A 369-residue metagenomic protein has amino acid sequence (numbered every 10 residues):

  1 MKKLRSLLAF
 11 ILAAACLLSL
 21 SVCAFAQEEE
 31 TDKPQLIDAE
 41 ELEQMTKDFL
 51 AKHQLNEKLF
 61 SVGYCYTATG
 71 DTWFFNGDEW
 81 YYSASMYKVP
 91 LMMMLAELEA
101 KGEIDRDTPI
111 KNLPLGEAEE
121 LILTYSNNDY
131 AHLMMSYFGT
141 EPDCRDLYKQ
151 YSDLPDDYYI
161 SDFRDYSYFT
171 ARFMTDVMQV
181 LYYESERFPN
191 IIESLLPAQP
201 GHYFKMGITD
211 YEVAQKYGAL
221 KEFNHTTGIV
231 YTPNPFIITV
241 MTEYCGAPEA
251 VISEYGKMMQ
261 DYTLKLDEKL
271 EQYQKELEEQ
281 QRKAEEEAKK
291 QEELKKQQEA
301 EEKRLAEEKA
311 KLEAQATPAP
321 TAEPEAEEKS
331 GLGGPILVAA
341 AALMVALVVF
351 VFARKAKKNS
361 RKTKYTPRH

Functional and structural regions predicted by a protein language model:
M1-I11: Bacterial N-terminal signal peptides that target proteins for export
F10-S19: Bacterial N-terminal signal peptides
V22-A26: Sec/Tat signal peptide C-region and signal peptidase I cleavage site
Q27-L59, T72, W80, Q179-P200 (+1 more regions): Structured C-terminal helix/loop/strand segments within mature extracytoplasmic catalytic/sensor domains
S61-T69: Short hydrophobic alpha-helical segments used for membrane anchoring or interfacial signaling
G70, W80-R106, I110, I122 (+1 more regions): Active-site SXXK
F74, E119, Y125-E186: Mid-domain, small-residue-enriched loop/turn segments at the edges of structured enzyme/sensor domains
E97-G116, R187-I192, A319-A322: Short, well-structured active-site flanking segments
